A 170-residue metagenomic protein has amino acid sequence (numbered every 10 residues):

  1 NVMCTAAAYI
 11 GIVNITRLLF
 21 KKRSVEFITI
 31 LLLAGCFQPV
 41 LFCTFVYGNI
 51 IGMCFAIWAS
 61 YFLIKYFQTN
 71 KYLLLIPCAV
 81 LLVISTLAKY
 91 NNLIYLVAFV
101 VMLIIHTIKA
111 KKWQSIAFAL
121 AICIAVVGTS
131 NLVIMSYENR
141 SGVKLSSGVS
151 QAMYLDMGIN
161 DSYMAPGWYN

Functional and structural regions predicted by a protein language model:
N1-I10: Loop-to-helix entry region of an early transmembrane alpha helix in multi-pass inner-membrane enzymes
Y9-G35, C54: Transmembrane-helix signature of polytopic, membrane-embedded enzymes that assemble or transfer cell-envelope glycans
F20, I57-L74: Membrane-interface transmembrane helices that cradle and orient dolichyl/undecaprenyl
E26-F37, Y61, L82, T86: Short helix- or helix-capping micro-motifs that position conserved polar/aromatic residues at function-defining sites
L41-G52: Short acidic/glycine- and proline-prone juxtamembrane loop motifs at membrane-interface regions of multi-pass membrane
L74-K89, F99-V100, A121-V126: Membrane-interface alpha helices of multi-pass inner-membrane proteins
Y95-G128: Perimembrane helix-loop-helix junctions
Y137-N170: Membrane-proximal stem/loop segments at transmembrane-domain junctions that anchor or position
